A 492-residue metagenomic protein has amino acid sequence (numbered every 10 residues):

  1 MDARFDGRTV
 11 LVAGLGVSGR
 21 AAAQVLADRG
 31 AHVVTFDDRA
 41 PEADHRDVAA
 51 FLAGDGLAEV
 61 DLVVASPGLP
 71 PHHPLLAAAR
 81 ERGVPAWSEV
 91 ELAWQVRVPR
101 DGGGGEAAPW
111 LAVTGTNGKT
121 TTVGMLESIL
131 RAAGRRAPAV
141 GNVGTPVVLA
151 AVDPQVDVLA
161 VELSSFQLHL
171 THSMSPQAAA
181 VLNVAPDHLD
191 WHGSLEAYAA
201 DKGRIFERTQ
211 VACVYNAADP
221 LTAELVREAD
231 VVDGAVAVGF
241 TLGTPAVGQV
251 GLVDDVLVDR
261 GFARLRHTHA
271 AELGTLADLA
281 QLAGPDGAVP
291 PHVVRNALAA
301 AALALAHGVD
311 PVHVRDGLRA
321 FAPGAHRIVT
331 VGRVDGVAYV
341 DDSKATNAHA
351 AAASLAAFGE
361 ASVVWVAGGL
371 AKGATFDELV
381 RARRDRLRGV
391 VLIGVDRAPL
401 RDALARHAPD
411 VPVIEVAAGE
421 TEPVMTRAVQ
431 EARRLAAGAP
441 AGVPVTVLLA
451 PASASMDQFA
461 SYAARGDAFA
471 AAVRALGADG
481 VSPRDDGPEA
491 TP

Functional and structural regions predicted by a protein language model:
D2-V10, A21-R29, L279-L387, D402: Nucleotide phosphate-binding/pyrophosphate-handling subdomain across enzymes that bind or process nucleotide phosphates
G14, L26, V63, V113 (+12 more regions): Residue-level signal for inorganic ion chemistry
A27, G54-A58, P67-V236, Q430 (+2 more regions): Phosphate-binding loop of NTP-binding sites
R29-D44: NAD(P)-binding Rossmann-fold cofactor-contacting core
V34, P138, V391: Conserved beta-strand positions in the Rossmann-like core of class I SAM-dependent methyltransferases
D37, W87-L92, P138-G141, V231-L252 (+3 more regions): Beta-strand->loop->alpha-helix junctions that form or flank phosphate-binding loops in nucleotide-handling enzymes
A43-G56: Glycine-rich, highly charged phosphate/nucleotide-binding loops
H45, D377-V445, R484-P492: C-terminal helical cap/extension that packs against the catalytic core of soluble nucleotide-cofactor enzymes
